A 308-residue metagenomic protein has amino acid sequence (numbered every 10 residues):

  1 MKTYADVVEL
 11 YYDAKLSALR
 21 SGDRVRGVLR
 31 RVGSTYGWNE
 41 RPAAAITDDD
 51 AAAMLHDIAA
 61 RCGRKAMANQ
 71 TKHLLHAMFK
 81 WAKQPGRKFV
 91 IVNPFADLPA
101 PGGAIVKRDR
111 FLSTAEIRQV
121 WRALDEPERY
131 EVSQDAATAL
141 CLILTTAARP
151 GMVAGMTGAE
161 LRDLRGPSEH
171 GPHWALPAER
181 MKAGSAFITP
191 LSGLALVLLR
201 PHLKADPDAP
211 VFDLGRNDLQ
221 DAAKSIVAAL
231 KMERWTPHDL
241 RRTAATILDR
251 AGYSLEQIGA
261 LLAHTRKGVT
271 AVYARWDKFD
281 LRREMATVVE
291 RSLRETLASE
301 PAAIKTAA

Functional and structural regions predicted by a protein language model:
M1, L164-G166, G193, P201-P207 (+2 more regions): C-terminal secondary-structure termini that scaffold catalytic or DNA-interacting sites
M1-C62, M78-K80: Basic/aromatic-enriched alpha-helical hairpins
V25, A115-R118, G171, R180 (+2 more regions): Active-site/catalytic core of tyrosine-dependent DNA strand-transfer enzymes
R26-G33, K72-K83, L140-A147, A245 (+1 more regions): Short, amphipathic alpha-helical segments that act as regulatory/interfacial helices in nucleotide-processing proteins
R61-L74, F89-G155, H170, D239-R241 (+1 more regions): Basic, Lys/Arg- and aromatic-enriched nucleic-acid-binding interface segment
K65, R122-S133, P201-V211, Q220-A260 (+2 more regions): Short, basic (Lys/Arg/His-rich) helix/loop patches that form interaction surfaces in the mid-to-C-terminal regions
A96-A100, G155-P201, G268: Conserved tyrosine-mediated DNA breakage-rejoining catalytic core shared by Y-recombinases
F111, L176-K182, L196, N217 (+1 more regions): Catalytic-site neighborhood detector that most strongly recognizes the C-terminal catalytic loop/helix of tyrosine
